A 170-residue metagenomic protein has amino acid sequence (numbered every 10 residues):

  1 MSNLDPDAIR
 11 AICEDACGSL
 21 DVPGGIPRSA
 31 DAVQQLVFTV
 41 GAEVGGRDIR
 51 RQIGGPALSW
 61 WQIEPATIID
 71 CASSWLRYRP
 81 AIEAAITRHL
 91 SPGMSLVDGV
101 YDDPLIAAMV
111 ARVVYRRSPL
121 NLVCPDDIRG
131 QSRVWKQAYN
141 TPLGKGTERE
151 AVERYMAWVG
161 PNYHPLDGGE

Functional and structural regions predicted by a protein language model:
M1-G25, Q137-N140, G144-G146, G160-E170: Ser/Thr/Pro-rich, acidic low-complexity intrinsically disordered regulatory segments
S2-A11, D15, F38-L120: Peptidoglycan-targeting cell-wall enzymes and recognition modules
P6, S29, W75, R79 (+4 more regions): Short, structured coil/loop segments at alpha-helix boundaries
V22-R28, L96-G99, L120-V123: Short helix-to-loop capping/linker segments positioned immediately adjacent to catalytic or ligand/cofactor-binding
S29-F38, D126-V134: Alpha-helical scaffolds flanking conserved acidic
V44-R51, N140-R149: Secretory-pathway/luminal and periplasmic proteins that interact with or process carbohydrate-rich
L122-K145: C-terminal/domain-terminus segments
E153-R154: Active-site or metal-binding loop neighborhoods of secreted/extracellular toxin and effector enzymes
